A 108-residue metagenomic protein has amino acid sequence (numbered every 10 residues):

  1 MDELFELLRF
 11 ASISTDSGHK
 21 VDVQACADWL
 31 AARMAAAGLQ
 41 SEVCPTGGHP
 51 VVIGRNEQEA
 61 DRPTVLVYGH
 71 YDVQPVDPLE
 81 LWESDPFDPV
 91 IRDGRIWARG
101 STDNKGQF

Functional and structural regions predicted by a protein language model:
M1-D103, F108: Acidic/His- and Gly-rich active-site-bordering loop/insert found across diverse amide/peptide-bond hydrolases
